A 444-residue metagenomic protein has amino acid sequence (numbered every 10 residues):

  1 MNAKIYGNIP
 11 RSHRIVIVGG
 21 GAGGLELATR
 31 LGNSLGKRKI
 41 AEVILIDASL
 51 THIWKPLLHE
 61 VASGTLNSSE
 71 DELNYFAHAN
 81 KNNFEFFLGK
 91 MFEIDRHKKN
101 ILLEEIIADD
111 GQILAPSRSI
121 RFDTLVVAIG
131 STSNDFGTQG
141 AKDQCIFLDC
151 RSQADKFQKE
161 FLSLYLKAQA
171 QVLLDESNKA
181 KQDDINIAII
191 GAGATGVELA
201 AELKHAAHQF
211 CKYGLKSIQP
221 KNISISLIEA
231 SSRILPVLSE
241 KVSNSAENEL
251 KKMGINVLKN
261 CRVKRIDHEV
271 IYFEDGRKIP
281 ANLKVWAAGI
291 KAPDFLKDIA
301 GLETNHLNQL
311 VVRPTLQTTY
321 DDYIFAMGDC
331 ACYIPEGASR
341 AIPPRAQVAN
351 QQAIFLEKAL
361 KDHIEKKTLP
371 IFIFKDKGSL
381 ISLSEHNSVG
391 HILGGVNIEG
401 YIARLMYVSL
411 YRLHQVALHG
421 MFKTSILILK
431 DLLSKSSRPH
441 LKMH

Functional and structural regions predicted by a protein language model:
N2-L88, F92-E93, A194-V237, V285: Beta1-alpha1 glycine-rich phosphate/pyrophosphate-binding loop at the start of Rossmann-like nucleotide-binding domains
N2-S12, F84-N186, V285: FAD-binding core/adjacent interface of flavoenzyme oxidoreductases
P10, Q352-H444: C-terminal, flexible cofactor-proximal segment of oxidoreductases
V18-G19, V127, I190-G191: Conserved N-terminal Rossmann-fold NAD(P)-binding element of oxidoreductases
G23, G130-S133, A200, I290-A292: Short glycine-rich anion-binding loops that position phosphate/pyrophosphate groups of nucleotides and phosphorylated
N82, F86-E105, K204-P314, T318-Y320: A Rossmann-like FAD-binding core segment of flavoenzymes
Q144-D175, E269, K278-Q351: FAD-site-proximal beta/loop scaffold in flavoenzymes
S177-L238, S245, N256-L258, P343-L360 (+2 more regions): Rossmann-like dinucleotide-binding core of oxidoreductases
